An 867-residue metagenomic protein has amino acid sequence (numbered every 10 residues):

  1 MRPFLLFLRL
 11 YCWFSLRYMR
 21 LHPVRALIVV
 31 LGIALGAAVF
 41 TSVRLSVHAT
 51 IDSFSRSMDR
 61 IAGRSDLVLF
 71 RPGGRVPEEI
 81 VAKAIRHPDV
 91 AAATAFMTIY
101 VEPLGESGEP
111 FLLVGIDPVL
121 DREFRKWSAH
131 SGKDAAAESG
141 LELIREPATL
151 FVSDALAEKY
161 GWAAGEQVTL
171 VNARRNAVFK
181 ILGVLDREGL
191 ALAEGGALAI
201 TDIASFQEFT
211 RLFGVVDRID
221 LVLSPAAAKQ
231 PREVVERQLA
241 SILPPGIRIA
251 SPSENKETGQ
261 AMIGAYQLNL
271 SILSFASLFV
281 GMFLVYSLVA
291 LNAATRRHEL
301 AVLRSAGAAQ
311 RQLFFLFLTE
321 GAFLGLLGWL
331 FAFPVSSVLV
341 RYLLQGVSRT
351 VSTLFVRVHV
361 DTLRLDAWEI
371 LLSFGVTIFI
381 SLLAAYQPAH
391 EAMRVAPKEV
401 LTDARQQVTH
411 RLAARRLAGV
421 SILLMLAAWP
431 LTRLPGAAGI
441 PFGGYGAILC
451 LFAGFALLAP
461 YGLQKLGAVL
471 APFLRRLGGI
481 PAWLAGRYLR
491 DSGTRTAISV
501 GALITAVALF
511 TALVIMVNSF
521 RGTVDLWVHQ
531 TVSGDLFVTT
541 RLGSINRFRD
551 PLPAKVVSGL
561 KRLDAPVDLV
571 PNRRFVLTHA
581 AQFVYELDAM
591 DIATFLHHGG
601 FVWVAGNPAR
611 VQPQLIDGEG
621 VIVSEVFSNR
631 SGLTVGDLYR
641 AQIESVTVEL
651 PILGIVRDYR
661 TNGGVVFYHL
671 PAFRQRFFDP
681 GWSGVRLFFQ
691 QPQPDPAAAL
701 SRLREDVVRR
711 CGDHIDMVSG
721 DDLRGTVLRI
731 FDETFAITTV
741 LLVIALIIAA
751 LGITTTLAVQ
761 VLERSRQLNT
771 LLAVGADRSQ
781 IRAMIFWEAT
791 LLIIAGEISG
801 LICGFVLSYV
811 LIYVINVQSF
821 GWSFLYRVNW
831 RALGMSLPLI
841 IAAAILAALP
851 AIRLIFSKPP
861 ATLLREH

Functional and structural regions predicted by a protein language model:
M1-W13, R17-I28, F213, R232 (+7 more regions): Alpha-helical transmembrane segments, especially those used as permease/efflux helices and single-pass anchors
R2-L16, L21-F279, L291-A294, T350-T353 (+4 more regions): Membrane transport/envelope proteins' first extracytoplasmic loop
L21, L35-R64, N269, A290 (+6 more regions): Alpha-helical transmembrane segments
H22, G259, F283-G325, F735 (+2 more regions): Interfacial "coupling" helices/loops that link adjacent transmembrane helices in transporter permeases
V24-A49, G325, W329-L330, R495-S519 (+2 more regions): Short, strongly hydrophobic transmembrane alpha-helices
G63, V68-L69, G73-R75, G454-F455 (+5 more regions): Juxtamembrane segments of multi-pass membrane proteins
Y286-V289, A322-V356, W368-R394, S421-G436 (+5 more regions): Small-residue-rich transmembrane alpha-helices
R394-T409, F856-H867: Short cytosolic juxtamembrane segments of multi-pass membrane proteins
